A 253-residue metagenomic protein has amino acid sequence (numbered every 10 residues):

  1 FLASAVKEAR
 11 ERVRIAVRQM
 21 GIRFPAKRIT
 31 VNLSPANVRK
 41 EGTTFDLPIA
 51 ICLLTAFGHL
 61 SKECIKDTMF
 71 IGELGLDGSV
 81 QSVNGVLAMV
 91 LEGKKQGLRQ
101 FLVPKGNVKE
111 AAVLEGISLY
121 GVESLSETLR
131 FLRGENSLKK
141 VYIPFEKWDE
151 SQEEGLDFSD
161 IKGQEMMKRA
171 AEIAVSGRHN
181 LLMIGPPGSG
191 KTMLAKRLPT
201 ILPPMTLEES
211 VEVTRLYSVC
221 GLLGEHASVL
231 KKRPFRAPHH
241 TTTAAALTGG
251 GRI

Functional and structural regions predicted by a protein language model:
F1-K196, L230: Peripheral, non-AAA+ core regions of ATP-driven protein-machinery
L54, L129, P199, V211-R215 (+2 more regions): Conserved protein kinase catalytic domain
E73, G116, L207, H240 (+1 more regions): ATP/adenylate-binding site constellation spanning eukaryotic-like Ser/Thr protein kinases, ABC-transporter
L182-A227: Walker A/P-loop
L223-T242: Conserved NTPase motor "head" modules and their coupling/switch loops across ABC/AAA+ ATPases, GTPases, and GHKL ATPases
P238-I253: Short glycine-rich substrate-engagement loop in P-loop NTPases that contacts/grips substrate
